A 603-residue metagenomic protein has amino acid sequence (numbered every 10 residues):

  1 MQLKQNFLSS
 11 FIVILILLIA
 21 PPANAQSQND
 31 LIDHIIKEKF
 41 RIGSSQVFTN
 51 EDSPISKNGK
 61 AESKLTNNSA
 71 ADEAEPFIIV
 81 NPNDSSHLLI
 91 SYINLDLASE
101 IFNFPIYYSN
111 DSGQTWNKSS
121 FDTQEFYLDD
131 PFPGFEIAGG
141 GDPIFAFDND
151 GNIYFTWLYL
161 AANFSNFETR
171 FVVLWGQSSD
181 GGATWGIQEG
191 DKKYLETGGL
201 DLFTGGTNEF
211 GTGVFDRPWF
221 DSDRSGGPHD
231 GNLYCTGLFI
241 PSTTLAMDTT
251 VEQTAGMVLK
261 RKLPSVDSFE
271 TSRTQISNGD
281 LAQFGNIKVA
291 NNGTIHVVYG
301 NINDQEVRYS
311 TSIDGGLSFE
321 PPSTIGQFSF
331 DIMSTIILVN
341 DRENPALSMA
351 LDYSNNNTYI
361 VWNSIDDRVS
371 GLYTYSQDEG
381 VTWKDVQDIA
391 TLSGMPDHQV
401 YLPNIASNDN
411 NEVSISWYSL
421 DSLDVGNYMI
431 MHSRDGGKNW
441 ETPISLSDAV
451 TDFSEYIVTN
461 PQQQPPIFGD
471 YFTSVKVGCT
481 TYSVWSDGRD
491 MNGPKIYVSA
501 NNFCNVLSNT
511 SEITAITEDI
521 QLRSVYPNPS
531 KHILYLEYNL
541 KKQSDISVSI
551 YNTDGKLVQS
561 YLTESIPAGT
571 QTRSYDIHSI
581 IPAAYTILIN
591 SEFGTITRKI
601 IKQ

Functional and structural regions predicted by a protein language model:
M1-F7: N-terminal secretory signal peptides that target proteins for export/translocation
Q2, P21-A25, T517-Y526, S530-Q603: C-terminal outer-membrane/trafficking sorting elements
S9-A20: Bacterial N-terminal signal peptides
V13-I14, G437, L534: Low-complexity, intrinsically disordered segments with a bias for serine/threonine
I14-L15, E136, I520-L522: Residue-level detector of alpha-helical transmembrane segments in integral membrane proteins
Q26-S508: C-terminal PAP-associated
E51-N58, A515-I520, K541: Extreme N-terminus of proteins, especially the signal/transit-peptide cleavage junction and the first residues
F503-D519: Low-complexity, Pro/Thr/Ser/Gly/Ala-rich linker/spacer regions in secreted, extracellular modular proteins
